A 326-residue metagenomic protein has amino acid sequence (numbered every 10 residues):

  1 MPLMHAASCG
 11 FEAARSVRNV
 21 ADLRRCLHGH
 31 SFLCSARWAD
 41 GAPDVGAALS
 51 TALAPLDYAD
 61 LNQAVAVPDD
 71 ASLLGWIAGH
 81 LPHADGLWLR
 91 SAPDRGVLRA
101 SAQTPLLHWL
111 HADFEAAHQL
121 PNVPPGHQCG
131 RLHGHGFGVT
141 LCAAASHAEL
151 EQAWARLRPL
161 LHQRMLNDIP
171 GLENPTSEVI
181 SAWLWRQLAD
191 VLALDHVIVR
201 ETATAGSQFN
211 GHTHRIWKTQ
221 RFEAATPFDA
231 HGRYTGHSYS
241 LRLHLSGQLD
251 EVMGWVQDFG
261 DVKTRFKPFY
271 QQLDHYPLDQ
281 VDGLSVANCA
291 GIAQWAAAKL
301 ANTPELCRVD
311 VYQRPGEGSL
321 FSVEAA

Functional and structural regions predicted by a protein language model:
M1-A326: Charge-rich, low-complexity N-terminal segments
